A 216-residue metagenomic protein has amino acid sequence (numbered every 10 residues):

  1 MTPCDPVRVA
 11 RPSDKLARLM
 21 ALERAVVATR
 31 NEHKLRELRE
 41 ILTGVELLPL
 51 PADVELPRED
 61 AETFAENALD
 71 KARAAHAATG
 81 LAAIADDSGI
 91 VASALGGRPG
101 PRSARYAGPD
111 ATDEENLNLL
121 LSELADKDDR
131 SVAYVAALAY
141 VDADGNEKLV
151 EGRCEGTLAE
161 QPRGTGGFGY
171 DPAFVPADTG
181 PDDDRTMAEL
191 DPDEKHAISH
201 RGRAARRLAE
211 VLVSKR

Functional and structural regions predicted by a protein language model:
P12-V26, H33-R216: Anionic-ligand binding patches
